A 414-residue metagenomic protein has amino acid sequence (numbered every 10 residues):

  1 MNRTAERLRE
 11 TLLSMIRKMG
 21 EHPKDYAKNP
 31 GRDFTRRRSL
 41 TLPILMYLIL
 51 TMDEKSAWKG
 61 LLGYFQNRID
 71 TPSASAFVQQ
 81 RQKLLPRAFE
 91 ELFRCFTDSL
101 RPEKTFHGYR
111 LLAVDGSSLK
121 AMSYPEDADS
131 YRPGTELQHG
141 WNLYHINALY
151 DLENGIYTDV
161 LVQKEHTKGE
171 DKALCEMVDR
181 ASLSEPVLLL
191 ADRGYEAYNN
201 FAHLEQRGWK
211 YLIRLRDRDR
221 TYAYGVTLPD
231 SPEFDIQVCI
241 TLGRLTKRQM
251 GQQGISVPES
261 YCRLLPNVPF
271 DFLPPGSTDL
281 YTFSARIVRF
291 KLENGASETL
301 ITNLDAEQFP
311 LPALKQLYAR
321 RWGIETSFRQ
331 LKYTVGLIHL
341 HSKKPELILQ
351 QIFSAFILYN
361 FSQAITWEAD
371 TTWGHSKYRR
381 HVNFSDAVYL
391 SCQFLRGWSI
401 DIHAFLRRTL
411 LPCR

Functional and structural regions predicted by a protein language model:
M1-K55, G63, R68, P72 (+6 more regions): Single, function-defining residue in the core of a domain
R87-L100: Short Lys/Arg-enriched helix C-cap and helix-to-coil transition segments that create basic nucleic-acid-contact patches
R110-L112: Conserved beta-strand elements of the Class I
R132: Extracytosolic and intramembrane catalytic regions of membrane-associated proteins in envelope/secretory systems
